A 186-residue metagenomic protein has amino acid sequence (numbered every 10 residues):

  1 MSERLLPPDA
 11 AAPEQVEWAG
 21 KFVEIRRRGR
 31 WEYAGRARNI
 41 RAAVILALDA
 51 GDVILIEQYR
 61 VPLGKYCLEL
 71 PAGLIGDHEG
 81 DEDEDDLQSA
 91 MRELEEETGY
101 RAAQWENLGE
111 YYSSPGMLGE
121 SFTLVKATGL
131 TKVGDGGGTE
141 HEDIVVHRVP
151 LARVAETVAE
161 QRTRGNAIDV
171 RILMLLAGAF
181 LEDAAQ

Functional and structural regions predicted by a protein language model:
S2-D9, Y66, N107, T123 (+1 more regions): Nudix hydrolase/Nudix homology domain
D9-A50, Q58: Acidic, metal-coordinating catalytic segment for phosphate/diphosphate chemistry, firing primarily on the Nudix
V16-K21, V61, Y111-S121: Acidic pyrophosphate-coordinating catalytic loop
F22-E24, R41, L118-S121, E140-V145: A generic structural signal for well-ordered coil/turn residues at beta-strand boundaries that shape enzyme active-site
R26-R27, S114-V133: Active-site-adjacent beta-strand/loop module that shapes the phosphate/pyrophosphate-binding cleft
R36-R92, E140-I144: Conserved Nudix-box catalytic region and its N-terminal flanking loop in Nudix hydrolases and closely related
I54, E69, E93-E95, E106 (+1 more regions): Conserved beta-strand segments that form the floor/walls of ligand-binding pockets within enzyme and binding domains
R101-L108: A short coil-to-beta-strand element that immediately follows conserved catalytic motifs
